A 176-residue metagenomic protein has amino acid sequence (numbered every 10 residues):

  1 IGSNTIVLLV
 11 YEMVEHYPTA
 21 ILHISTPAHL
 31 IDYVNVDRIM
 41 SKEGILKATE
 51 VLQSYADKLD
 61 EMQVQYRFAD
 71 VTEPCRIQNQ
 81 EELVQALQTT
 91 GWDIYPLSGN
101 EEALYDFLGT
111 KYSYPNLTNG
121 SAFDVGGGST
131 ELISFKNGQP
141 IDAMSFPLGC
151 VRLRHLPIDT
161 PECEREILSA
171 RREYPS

Functional and structural regions predicted by a protein language model:
I1-T5, F123-S129: A short acidic Gly-Thr/Ser loop motif
T5-E43, K136-E162: Short glycine-rich, Thr/Ser-proximal phosphate-binding strand/loop in the N-terminal lobe of ATP-dependent enzymes
Q53-R67, S169-S176: Phosphate/pyrophosphate-binding loops at sites that engage ATP/ADP/AMP, CoA/4′-phosphopantetheine, polyphosphate
K58-Q85: Short beta-strand-loop/turn "lid" adjacent to the catalytic site in phosphate-handling enzymes
V71-C75, G126-G128, S176: Glycine-rich beta-strand-to-loop/alpha-helix junction loops that act as flexible
W92-L97: A glycine-rich helix N-cap at a beta->alpha junction
S98-S121: Conserved phosphate-binding catalytic cores of ATP/NTP-utilizing and phosphoryl-transfer enzymes
R154-S176: ATP/pyrophosphate-binding catalytic subdomain of soluble kinases
